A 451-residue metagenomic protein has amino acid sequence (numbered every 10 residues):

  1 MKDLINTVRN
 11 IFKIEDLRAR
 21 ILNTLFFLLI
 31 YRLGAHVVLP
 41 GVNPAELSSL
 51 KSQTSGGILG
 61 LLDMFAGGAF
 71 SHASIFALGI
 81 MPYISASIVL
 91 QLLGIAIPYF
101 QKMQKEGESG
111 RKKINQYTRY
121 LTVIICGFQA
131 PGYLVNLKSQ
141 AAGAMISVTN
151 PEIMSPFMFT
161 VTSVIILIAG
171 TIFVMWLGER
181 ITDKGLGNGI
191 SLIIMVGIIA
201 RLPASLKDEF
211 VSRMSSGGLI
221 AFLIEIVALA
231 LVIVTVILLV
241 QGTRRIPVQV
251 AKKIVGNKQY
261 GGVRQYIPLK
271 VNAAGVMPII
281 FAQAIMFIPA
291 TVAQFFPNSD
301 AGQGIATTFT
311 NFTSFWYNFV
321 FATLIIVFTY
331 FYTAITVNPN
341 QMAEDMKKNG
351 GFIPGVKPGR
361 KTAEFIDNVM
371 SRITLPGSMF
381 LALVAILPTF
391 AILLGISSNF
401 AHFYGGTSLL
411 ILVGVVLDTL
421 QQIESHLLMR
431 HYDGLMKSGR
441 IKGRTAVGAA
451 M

Functional and structural regions predicted by a protein language model:
M1-Q104, S109-M451: N-terminal cationic and glycine-rich segments that engage phosphates or anionic surfaces
